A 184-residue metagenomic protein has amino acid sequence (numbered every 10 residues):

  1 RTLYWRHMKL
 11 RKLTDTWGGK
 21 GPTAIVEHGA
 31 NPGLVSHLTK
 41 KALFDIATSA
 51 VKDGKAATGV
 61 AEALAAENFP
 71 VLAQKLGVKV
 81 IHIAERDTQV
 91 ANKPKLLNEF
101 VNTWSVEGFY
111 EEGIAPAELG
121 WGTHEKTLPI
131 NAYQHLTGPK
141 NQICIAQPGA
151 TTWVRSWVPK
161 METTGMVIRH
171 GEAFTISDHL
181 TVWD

Functional and structural regions predicted by a protein language model:
R1-V71, K75: Glycine-/Pro-rich loop/turn segments that contact NAD(P) or position catalytic residues in Rossmann-like domains
L72-D184: Glycine-rich, aromatic-lined ligand/substrate-binding cores of catalytic and carbohydrate-binding domains
